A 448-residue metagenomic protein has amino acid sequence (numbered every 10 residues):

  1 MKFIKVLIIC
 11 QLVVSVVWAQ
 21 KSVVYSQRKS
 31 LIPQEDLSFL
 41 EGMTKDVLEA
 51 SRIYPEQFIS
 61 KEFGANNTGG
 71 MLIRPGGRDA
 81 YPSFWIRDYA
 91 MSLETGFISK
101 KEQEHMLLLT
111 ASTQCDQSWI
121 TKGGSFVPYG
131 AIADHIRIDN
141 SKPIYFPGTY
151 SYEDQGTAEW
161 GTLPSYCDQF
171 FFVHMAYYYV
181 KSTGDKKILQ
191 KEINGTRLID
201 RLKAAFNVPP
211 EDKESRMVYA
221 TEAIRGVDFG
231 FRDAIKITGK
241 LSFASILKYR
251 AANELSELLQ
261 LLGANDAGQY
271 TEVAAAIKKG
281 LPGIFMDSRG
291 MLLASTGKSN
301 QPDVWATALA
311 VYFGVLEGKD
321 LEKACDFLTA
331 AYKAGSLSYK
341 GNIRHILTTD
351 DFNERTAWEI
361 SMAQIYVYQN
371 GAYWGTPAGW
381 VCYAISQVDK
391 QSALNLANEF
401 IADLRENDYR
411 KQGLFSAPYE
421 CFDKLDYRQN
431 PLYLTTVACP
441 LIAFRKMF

Functional and structural regions predicted by a protein language model:
M1-S22: Bacterial Sec-dependent N-terminal signal peptides
Q20-R87, E104-L109, S118-Y129, K213 (+2 more regions): Low-complexity, Ser/Thr/Pro/Gly-enriched N-terminal "stalk/linker" regions
K29, P33-D36, L40, Y81 (+7 more regions): Residue-level preference for long, well-ordered alpha-helices that form the structural scaffold of enzyme catalytic
G42, W85-Q117, T196-K203, L241-L261 (+6 more regions): Active-site core of glycosidic bond-cleaving carbohydrate-active enzymes
G64-F84, G124-P164, R216-L241, D287-L309 (+2 more regions): Carbohydrate-binding/catalytic loop surfaces
P82-M217, S245, W374-C382, A397 (+1 more regions): Aromatic-rich carbohydrate-recognition surfaces in CAZymes
P209, L281, F400-L404: DNA major-groove recognition helices of helix-turn-helix
